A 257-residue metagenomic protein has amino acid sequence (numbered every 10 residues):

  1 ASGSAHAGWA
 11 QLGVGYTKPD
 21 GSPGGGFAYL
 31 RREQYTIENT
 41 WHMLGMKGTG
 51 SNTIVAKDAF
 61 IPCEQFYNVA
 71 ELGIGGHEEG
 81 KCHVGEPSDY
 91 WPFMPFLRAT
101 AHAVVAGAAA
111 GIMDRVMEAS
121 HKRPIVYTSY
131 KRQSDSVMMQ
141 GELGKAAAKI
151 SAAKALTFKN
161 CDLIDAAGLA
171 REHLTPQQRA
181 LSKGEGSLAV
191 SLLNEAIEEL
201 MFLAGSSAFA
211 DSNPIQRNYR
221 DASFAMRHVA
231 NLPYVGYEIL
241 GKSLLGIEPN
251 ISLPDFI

Functional and structural regions predicted by a protein language model:
A1-T40, G50: A short core secondary-structure module
W41, I54, F66-Y67, I74 (+8 more regions): Tryptophan-centric aromatic hotspots in well-structured domains and transmembrane helices
L44, S51-I150: Glycine-rich beta->alpha junctions and the first turn(s) of the following alpha-helix
G107-A110, G144-S151, K183, S187-N194 (+2 more regions): Generic structural signal for well-ordered, non-transmembrane alpha-helical segments in soluble/cytosolic regions
D114, E118-H121, A155-F158, D162-D165 (+4 more regions): Charged/polar positions within long, soluble alpha-helices
Q133-Q140, G144, P176-K183, S187 (+1 more regions): An alpha-helix initiation/capping motif
S151-L188, E198-F209: C-terminal helix-coil-helix/basic helical segment that borders enzyme active sites and/or dimer interfaces and provides
A204-I257: Glycine-rich phosphate/cofactor-binding loops in nucleotide/flavin-utilizing enzymes
